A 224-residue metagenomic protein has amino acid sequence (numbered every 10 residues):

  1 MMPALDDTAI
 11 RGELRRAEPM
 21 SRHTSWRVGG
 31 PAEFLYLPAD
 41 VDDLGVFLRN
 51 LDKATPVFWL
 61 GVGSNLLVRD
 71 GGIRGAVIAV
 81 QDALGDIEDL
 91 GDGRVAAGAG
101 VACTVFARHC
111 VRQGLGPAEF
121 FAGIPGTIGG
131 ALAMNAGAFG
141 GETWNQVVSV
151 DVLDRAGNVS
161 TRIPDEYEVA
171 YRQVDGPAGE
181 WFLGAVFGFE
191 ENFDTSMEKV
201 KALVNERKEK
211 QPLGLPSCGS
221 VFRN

Functional and structural regions predicted by a protein language model:
M2-I128: Anion-binding (especially nucleotide phosphate/pyrophosphate-binding) glycine-rich loop and adjoining beta-alpha core
R15-R16, R22, L66, L153-N224: Phosphate/pyrophosphate- and phosphate-bearing ligand-binding catalytic cores of soluble enzymes
S25-W26, W59, C103, F120 (+4 more regions): Bulky hydrophobic/aromatic packing residues
R27, A96-G98, E119, A133 (+3 more regions): Conserved beta-strand segments that form the floor/walls of ligand-binding pockets within enzyme and binding domains
G29, L37-V41, L67-G85, A133-I163 (+1 more regions): Structural signature of FAD isoalloxazine-binding scaffolds in flavoprotein oxidoreductases
G29-G30, L48-L51, G72, Q81-D82 (+9 more regions): Surface-exposed beta-strand edges and their flanking turn/coil or helix-capping segments
R94, G98-G100, V147, A156 (+2 more regions): Structured catalytic cores of enzymes that bind and process phosphorylated ligands/cofactors
A107-Q113, P117-V148, S217, R223: A gly/ser-rich beta-alpha-beta helix-loop segment of oxidoreductase catalytic cores
